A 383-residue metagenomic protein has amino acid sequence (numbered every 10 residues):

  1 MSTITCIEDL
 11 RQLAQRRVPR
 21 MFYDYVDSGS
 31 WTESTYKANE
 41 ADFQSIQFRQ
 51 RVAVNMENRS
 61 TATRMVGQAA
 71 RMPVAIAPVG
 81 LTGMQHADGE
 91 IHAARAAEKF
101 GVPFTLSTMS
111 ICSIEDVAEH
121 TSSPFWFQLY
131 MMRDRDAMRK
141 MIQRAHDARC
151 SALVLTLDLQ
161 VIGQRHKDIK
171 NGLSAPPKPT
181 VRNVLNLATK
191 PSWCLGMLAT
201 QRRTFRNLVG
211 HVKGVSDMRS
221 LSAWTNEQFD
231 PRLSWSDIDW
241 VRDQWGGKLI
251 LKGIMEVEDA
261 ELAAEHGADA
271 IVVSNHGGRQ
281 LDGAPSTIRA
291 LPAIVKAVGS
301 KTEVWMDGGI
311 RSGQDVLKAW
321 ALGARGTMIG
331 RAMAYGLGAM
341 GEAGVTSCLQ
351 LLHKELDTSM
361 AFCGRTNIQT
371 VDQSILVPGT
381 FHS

Functional and structural regions predicted by a protein language model:
M1-G67, L173-L233, Q369-V371, L376-S383: An N-cap/entry alpha-helix motif that binds or orients negatively charged groups
M1-Q44, R289-S383: Alpha/beta catalytic cores of nucleotide-metabolism and tRNA/nucleoside-modifying enzymes
S30-W31, T108-C112, R133, M255 (+1 more regions): Short beta->alpha linker loops
Q47, A62-R64, P73-A77, P103-T105 (+2 more regions): Short, conserved beta-strand segments within well-ordered enzyme catalytic domains that often line or immediately flank
A70-M109, I114: Glycine-rich active-site/cofactor-binding loop and its immediate structural neighborhood
A75-L81, P124-Y130, S222-W224: Short, basic, glycine/proline-bearing loop/turn elements
L81, R95, H120, D136-M306 (+4 more regions): Alpha/beta enzyme core
K99-H120, P124-M138: A gly/proline- and charged-residue-enriched helix-loop-helix capping module
